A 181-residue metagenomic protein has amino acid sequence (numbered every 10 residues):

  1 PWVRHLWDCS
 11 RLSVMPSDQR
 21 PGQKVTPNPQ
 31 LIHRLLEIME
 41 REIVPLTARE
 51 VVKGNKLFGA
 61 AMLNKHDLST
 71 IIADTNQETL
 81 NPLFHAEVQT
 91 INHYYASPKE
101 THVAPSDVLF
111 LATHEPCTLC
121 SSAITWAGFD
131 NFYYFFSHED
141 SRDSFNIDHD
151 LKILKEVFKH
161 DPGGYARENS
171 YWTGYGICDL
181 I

Functional and structural regions predicted by a protein language model:
P1-V51, A127-I181: Zinc-dependent deaminase
K53-L57: Short, flexible loop/turn motifs enriched in small residues
F58-N64: Short beta-strand scaffold segments in enzyme catalytic cores
T70-T79: Short beta->alpha transition motifs characteristic of CBS
E78-N92: A short, polar/charged loop-to-alpha-helix boundary motif
T90-H114: Mobile, glycine- and charge-enriched loop segments and immediately flanking short secondary-structure elements within
L111-D130: Local cysteine-cluster metal-coordination motifs and their immediate loop/turn environment, predominantly Fe-S cluster
